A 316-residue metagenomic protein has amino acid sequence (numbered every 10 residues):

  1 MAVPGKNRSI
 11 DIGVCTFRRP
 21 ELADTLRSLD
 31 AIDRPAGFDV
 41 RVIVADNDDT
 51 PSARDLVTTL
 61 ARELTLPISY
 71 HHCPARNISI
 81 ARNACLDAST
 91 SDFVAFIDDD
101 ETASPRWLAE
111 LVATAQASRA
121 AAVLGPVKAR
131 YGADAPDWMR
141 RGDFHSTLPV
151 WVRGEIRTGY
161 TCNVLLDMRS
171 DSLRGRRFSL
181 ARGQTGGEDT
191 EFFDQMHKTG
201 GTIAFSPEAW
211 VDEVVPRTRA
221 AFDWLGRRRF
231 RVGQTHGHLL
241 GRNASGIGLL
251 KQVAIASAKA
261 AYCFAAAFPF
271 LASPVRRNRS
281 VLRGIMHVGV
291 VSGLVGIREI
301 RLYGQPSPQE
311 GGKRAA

Functional and structural regions predicted by a protein language model:
R18-D33: Short, well-formed alpha-helical segments that are part of the catalytic scaffolds of diverse glycosyltransferases
I43-L56, E101: A conserved acidic beta->alpha catalytic loop
C73-S89: Glycine-rich, basic loop-to-helix element that forms the pyrophosphate-binding segment of sugar-nucleotide handling
V94: Short aromatic/hydrophobic "clamp" motif used to bind/position activated sugar donors
R106-D137: Conserved donor NDP-sugar-binding/catalytic core segment of glycosyltransferases
G125, R140-R157: Short, flexible, basic/aromatic active-site loop/helix in glycosyltransferases
G159, G183-D194: Acidic donor-binding loop at a coil-to-helix junction in glycosyltransferase catalytic cores that engages
R227-R231, S245-A316: Non-catalytic, C-terminal membrane-associated alpha-helical segments of glycosyltransferases
